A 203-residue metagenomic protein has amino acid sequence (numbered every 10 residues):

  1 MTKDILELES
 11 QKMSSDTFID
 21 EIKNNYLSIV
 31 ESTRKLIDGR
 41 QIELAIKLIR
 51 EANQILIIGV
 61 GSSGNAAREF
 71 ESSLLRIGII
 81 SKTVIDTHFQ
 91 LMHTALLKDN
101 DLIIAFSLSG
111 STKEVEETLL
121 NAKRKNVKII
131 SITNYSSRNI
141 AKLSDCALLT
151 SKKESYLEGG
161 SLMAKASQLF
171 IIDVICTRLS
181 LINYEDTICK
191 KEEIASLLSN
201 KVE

Functional and structural regions predicted by a protein language model:
M1-R40: HTH-adjacent hinge/linker in prokaryotic transcriptional regulators
R40-A52: Glycine-rich phosphate/diphosphate-binding loops that line cofactor/substrate pockets in enzymes
R50-F170, V174-Y184: Glycine-rich phosphate-binding loops that contact phosphosugars or nucleotide phosphates
E185-E203: A short, charged, Gly/Pro-tolerant segment at domain boundaries
